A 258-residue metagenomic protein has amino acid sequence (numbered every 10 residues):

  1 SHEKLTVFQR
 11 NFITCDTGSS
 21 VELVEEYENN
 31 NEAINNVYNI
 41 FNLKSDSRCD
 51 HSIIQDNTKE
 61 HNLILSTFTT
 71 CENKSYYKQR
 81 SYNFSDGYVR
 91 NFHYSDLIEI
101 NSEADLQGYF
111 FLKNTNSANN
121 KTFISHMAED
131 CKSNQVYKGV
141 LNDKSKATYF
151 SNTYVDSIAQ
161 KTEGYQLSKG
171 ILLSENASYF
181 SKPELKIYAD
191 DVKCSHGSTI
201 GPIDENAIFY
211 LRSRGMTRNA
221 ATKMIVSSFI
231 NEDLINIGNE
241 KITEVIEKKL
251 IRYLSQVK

Functional and structural regions predicted by a protein language model:
S1-F209, S213-M216, E232, I237-K258: Conserved beta-strand/loop scaffold segments within soluble protein domains that form the structured core and edges
